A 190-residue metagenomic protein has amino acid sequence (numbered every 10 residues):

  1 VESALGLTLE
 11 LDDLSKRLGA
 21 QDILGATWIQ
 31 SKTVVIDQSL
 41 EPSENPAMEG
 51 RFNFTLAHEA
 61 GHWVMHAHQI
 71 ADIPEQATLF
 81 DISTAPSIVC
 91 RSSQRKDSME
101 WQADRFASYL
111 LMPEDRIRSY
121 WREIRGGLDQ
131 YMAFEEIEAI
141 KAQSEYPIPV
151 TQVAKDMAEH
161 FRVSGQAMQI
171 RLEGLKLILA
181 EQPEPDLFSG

Functional and structural regions predicted by a protein language model:
V1-G190: Active-site hotspot residues in diverse enzymes, especially metal/ion-binding acidic/histidine motifs
